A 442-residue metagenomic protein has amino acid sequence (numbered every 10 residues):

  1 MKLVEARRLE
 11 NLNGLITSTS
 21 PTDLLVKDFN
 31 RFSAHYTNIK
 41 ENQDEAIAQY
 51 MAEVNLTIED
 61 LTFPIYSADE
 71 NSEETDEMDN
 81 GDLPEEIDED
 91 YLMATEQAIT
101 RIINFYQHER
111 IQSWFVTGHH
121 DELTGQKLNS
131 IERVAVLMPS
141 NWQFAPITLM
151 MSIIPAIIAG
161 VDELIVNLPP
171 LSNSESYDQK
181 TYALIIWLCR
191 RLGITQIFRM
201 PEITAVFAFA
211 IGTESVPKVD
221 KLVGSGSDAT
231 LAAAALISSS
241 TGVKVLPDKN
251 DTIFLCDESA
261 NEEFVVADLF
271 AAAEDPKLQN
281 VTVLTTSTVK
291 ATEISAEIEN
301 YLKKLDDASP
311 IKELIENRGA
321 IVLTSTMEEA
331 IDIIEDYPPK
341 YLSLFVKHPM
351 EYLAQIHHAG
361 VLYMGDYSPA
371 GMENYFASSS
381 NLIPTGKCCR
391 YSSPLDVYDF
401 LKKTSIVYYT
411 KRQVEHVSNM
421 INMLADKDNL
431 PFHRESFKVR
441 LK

Functional and structural regions predicted by a protein language model:
M1-E132: N-terminal Rossmann-like NAD(P)+-binding subdomain of aldehyde/semialdehyde dehydrogenases
L3-R8, Q196-P201, I321-T326: Short acidic-hydrophobic, aromatic-tinged amphipathic segments that line or gate anion-handling sites
V116-I185: Conserved small-residue-rich beta-alpha loop and adjacent elements that most often cradle the phosphate/pyrophosphate
H119-D121, L171-S174, Q179, M200-A208 (+2 more regions): Short acidic loop-to-helix transition motifs that present clustered carboxylates
G193-N280: Conserved NAD(P)+-binding/catalytic subdomain of aldehyde/semialdehyde dehydrogenases
V245-N317, I321: A conserved active-site cap/scaffold subdomain adjacent to cofactor or substrate pockets
E335-K442: C-terminal core of ALDH-fold dehydrogenases
